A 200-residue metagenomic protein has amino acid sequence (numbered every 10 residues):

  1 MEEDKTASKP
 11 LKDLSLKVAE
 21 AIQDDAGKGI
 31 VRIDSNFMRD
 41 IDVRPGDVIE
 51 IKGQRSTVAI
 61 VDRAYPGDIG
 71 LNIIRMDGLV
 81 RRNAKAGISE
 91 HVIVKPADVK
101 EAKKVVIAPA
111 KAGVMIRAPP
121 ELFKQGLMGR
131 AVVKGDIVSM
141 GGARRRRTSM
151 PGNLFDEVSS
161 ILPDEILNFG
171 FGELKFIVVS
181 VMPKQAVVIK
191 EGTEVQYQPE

Functional and structural regions predicted by a protein language model:
M1-E200: Beta-strand/loop-dominated core regions that host nucleotide or nucleotide-derived cofactor-binding catalytic loops
